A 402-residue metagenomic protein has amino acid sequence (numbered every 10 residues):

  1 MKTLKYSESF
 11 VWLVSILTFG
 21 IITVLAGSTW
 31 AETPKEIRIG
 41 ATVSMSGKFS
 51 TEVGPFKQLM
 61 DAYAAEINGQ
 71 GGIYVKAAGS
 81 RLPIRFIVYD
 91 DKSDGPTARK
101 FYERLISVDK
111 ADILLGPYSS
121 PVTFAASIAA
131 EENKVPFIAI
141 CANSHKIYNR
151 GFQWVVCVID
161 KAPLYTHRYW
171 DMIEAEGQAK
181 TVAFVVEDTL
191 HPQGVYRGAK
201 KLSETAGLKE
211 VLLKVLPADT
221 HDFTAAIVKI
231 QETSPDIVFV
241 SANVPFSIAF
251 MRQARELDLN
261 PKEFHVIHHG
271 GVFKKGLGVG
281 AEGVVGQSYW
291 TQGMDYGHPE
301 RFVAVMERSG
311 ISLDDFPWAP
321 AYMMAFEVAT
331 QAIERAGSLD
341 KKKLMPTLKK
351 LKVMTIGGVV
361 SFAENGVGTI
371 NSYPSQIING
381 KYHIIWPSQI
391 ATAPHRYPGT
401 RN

Functional and structural regions predicted by a protein language model:
M1-R38, R401-N402: Short, low-complexity disordered leader/linker segments with a strong preference for bacterial N-terminal type II
E32-P34, Q58-F86, G207: Signal peptide-proximal N-terminal region of secreted/periplasmic/extracellular or secretory-lumen proteins
G40-Y63, Y89-G95, Y118-S119, V185-G194 (+2 more regions): Extracytoplasmic "Venus flytrap"
Q58, P96, V108-L213, N260-G286 (+1 more regions): Extracytoplasmic ligand/sensor domains, especially the bilobed periplasmic-binding protein
I87-D112, M172-A175, D222-S234: Short, well-structured alpha-helical segments in soluble
S120-S127, E131, P235-L257: Hydrophobic alpha-helical
G297-D315, R396-P398: The feature captures the short pre-catalytic strand/loop hairpin that immediately precedes and shapes the active-site
M306-F316, T330-I385, A391: Segments of small-molecule ligand-sensing domains
